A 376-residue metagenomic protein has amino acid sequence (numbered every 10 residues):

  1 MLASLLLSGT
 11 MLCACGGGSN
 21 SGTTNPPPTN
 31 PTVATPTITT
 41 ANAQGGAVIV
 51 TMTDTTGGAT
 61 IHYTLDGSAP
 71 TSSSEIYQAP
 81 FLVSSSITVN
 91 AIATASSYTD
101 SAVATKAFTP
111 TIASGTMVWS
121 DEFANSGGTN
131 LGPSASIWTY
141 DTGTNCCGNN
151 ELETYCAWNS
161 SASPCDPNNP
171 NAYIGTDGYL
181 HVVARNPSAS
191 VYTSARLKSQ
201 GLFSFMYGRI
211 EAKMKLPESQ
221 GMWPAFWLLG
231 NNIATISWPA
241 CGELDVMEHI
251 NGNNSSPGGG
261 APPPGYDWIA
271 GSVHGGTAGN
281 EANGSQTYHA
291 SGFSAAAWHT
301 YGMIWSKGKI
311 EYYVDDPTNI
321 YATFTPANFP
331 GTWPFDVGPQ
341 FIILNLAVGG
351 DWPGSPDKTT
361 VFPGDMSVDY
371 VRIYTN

Functional and structural regions predicted by a protein language model:
M1-A3: Bacterial N-terminal signal peptides that target proteins for export
L12-A14: C-terminal motif of bacterial Sec signal peptides marking the signal peptidase cleavage site
G16-T24: Bacterial lipoprotein signal-peptidase II cleavage site
N25-A113: Short, compositionally stereotyped local motifs that mark structural "simplifiers"
T37-T40, Q44-I49, E75, T88 (+1 more regions): GH16 jelly-roll
